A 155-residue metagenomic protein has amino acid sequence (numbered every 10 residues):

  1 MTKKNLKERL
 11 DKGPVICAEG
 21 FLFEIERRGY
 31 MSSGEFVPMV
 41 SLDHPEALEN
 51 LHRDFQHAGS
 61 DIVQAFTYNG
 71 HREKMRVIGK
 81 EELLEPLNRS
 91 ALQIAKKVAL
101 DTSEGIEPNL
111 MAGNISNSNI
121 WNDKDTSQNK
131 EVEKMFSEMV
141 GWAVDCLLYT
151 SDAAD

Functional and structural regions predicted by a protein language model:
L6-L42, Y68-M75, E104-V132: N-terminal small/glycine-rich loop or linker at the start of catalytic domains across soluble metabolic enzymes
E19, F55, A95: Conserved, mostly hydrophobic/aromatic
F36-D43, Q56, I62-L84, S151: Glycine-rich, proline-tolerant flexible connector loops at the mouths of alpha/beta enzymes
L48, N88-L92, V132-F136: Aromatic/hydrophobic pocket-lining residues that form the small-molecule binding cavity in soluble enzyme cores
A58-G59, I94-N109, W142-L148: A structural motif corresponding to the C-terminal end of an alpha-helix and its immediate exit/capping segment
K80-T102: Alpha-helix-loop-beta-strand connector modules within alpha/beta enzyme cores
T126-L148: Alpha/beta enzyme core
Y149-D155: Conserved small/polar residues in nucleotide/adenosyl-binding loops
